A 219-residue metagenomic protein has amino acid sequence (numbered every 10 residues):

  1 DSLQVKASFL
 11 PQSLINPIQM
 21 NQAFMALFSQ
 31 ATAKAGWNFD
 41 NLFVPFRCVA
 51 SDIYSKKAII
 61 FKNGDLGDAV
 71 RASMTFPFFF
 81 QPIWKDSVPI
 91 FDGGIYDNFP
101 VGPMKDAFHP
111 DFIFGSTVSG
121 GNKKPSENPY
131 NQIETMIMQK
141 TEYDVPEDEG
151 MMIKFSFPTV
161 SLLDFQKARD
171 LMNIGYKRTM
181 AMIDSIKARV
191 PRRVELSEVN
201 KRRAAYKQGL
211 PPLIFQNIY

Functional and structural regions predicted by a protein language model:
D1-Y219: Patatin-like phospholipase
